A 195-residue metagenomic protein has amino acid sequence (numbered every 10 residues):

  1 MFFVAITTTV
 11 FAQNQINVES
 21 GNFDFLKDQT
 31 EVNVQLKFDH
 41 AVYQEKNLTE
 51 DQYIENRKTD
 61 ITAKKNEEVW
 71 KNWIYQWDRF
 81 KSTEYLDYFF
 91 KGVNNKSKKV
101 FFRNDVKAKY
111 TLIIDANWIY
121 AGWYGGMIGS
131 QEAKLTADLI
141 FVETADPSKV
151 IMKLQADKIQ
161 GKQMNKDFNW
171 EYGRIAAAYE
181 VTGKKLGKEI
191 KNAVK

Functional and structural regions predicted by a protein language model:
M1-T9: Bacterial N-terminal signal peptides
A12-T83, D87, K188-K195: A structural "domain/chain start" motif
N14-N17, V100-V150, G161-N169: Surface-exposed short loop/turn segments
N14-Q29, N95, K134, K149-K195: C-terminal/domain-edge helix-coil "capping" segments
K37-A41, A116-A121, A156-K158: Generic short beta-strand segments
E50-N66, D146, V150-N165: Short acidic, glycine/tyrosine-flanked loop/strand segments centered on an H-E-D-like triad
W73, W77-K81, Y85, Q131 (+1 more regions): Extracytoplasmic/periplasmic, Sec-exported soluble proteins
Y85-F102: A structural motif corresponding to the C-terminal end of an alpha-helix and its immediate exit/capping segment
